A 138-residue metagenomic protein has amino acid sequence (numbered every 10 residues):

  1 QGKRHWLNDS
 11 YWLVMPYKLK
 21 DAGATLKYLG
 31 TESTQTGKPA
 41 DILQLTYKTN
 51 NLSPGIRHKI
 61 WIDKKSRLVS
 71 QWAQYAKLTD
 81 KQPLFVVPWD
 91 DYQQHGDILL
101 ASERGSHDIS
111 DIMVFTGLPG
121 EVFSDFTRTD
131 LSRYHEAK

Functional and structural regions predicted by a protein language model:
Q1-I56, T79-D80, H135-K138: Flexible, processing/modification-adjacent segments and terminal tails in exported/periplasmic/extracellular proteins
W12, Y17-K18, G23, R67 (+2 more regions): A generic structural signal for solvent-exposed, polar alpha-helical segments
P39-T129: Gly/Pro-enriched, hydrophobic low-complexity segments that function as extracytoplasmic propeptides/linkers
F126-K138: Long terminal segments
